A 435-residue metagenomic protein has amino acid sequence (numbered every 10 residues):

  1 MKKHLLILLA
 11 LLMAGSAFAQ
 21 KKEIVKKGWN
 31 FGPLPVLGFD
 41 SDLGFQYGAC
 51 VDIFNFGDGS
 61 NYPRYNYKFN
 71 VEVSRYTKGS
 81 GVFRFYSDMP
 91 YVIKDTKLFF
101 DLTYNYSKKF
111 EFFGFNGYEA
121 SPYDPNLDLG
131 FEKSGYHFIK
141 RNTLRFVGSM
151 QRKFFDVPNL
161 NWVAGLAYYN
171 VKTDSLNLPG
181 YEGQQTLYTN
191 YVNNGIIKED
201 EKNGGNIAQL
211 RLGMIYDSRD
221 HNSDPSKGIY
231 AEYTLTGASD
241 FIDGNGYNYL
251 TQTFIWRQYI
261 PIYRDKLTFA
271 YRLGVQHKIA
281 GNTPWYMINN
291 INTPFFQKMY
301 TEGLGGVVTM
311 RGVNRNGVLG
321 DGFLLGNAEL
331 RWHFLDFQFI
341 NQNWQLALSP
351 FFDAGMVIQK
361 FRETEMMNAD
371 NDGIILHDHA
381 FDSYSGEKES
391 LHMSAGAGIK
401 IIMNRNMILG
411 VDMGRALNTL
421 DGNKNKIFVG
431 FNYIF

Functional and structural regions predicted by a protein language model:
Q20-N30, G57-N66, V92-F99, F155-N161 (+10 more regions): Short loop/turn motifs that connect adjacent beta-strands in outer-membrane beta-barrel proteins
E23-F31, F39-N206, V308, A416 (+1 more regions): Gram-negative/organellar outer-membrane beta-barrel architecture
F31, Y47-A49, G81-F85, N142-G148 (+7 more regions): Hydrophobic, lipid-facing positions within transmembrane beta-strands of outer-membrane proteins
P33-P35, F69-V71, F100-L102, W162-L166 (+7 more regions): Membrane-embedded beta-strand positions of outer-membrane beta-barrel proteins
A49-F69, R211-I255, G396-I402, M407-M413: Surface-exposed extracellular loop regions of Gram-negative outer-membrane beta-barrel proteins
D52-F54, D88-P90, S149-K153, G213-D217 (+4 more regions): Transmembrane beta-barrel domains of outer membrane proteins
N177-V192, E199-E201, A208, H333 (+1 more regions): Outer-membrane beta-barrel transmembrane domain signature
L210, H221-I340: C-terminal outer-membrane beta-barrel translocator/porin domains of Gram-negative envelope proteins and their
